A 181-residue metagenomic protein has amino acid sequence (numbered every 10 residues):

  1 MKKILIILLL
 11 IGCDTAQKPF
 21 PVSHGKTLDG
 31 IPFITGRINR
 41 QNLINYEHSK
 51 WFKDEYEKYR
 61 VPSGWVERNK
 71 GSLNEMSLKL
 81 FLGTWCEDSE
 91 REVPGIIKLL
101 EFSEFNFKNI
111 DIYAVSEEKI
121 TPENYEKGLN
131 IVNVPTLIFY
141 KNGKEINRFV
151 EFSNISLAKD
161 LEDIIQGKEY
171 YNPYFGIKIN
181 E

Functional and structural regions predicted by a protein language model:
K3-G12: Sec-dependent N-terminal signal peptides
D14-S72, E162-E181: Non-globular targeting/processing and membrane-anchoring segments
N69-F102: Local sequence-structure signature of Cys/Sec-based thiol-disulfide redox active-site neighborhoods
K79-T84, F107-T121: Thiol-based oxidoreductase modules, predominantly thioredoxin-like and allied folds used for disulfide exchange
S89, T121-P122, N147: Extracytoplasmic/secreted cell-surface and envelope-processing proteins
K98-E104, K127-I131: Short, surface-exposed basic-aromatic patches at helix termini and helix-loop junctions that form
I112-N133, I164-I165: Thioredoxin-like thiol-disulfide oxidoreductase module
N133, I138-F175: Non-catalytic, surface beta->alpha helical segment in thiol-disulfide oxidoreductase systems
